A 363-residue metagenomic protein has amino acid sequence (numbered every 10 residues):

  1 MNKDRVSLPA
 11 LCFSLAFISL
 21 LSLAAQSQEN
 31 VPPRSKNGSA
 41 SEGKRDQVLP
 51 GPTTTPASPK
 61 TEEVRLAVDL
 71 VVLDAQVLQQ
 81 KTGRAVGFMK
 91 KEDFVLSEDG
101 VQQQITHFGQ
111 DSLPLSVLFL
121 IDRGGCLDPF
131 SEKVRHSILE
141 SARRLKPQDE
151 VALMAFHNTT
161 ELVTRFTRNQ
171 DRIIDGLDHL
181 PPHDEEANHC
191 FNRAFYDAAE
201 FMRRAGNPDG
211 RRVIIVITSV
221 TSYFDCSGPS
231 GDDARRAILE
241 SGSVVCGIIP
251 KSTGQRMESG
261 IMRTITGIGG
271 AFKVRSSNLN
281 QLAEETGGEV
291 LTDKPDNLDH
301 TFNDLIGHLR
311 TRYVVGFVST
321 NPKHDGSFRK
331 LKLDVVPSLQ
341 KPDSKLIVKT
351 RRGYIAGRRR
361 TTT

Functional and structural regions predicted by a protein language model:
M1-F13: Bacterial N-terminal signal peptides that target proteins for export
A10-S22: Bacterial N-terminal signal peptides
A25-T363: Scaffold/interface architecture of coatomer-like assemblies
